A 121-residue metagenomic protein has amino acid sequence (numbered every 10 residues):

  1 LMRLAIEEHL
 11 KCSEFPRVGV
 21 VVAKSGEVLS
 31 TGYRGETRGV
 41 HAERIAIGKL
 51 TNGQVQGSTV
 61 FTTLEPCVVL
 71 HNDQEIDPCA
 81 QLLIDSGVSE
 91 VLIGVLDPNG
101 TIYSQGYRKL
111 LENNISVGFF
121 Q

Functional and structural regions predicted by a protein language model:
L1-F15: Short, basic/aromatic recognition patches
R17-V18, S58: Acidic, glycine-enriched active-site microenvironments
G19-A23: A short, well-structured edge-of-sheet supersecondary motif
K24, V28-Q121: Zn2+-dependent cytidine deaminase-like catalytic core
